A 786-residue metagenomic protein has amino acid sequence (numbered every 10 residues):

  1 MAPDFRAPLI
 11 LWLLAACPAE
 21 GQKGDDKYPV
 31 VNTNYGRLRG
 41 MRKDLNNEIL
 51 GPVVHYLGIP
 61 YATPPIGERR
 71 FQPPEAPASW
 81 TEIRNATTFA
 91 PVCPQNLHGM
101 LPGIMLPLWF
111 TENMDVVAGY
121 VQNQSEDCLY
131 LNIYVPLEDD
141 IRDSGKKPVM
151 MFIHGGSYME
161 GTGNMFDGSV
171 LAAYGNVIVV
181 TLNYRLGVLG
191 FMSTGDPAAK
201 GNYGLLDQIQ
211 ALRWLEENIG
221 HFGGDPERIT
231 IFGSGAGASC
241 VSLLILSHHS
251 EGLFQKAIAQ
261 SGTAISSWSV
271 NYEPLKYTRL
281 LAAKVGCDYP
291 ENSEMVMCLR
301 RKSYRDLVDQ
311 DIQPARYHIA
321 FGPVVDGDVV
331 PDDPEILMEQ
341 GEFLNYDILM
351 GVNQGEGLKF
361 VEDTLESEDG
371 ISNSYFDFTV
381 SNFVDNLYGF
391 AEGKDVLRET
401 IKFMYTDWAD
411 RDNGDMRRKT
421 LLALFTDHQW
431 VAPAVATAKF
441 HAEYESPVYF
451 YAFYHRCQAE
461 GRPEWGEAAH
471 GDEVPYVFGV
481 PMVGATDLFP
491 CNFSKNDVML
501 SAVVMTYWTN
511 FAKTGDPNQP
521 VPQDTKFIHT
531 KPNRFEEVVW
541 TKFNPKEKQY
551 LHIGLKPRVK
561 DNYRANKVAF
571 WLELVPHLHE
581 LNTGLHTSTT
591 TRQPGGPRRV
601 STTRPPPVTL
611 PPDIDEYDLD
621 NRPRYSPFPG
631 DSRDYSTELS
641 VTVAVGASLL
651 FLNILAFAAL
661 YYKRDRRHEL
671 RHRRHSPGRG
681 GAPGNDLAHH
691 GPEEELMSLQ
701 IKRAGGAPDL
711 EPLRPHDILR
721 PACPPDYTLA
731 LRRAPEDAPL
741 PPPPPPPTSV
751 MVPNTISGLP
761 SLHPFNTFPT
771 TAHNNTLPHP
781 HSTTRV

Functional and structural regions predicted by a protein language model:
A2-C17, A118-N292, V296, D328-P331 (+2 more regions): Serine-hydrolase-like catalytic core of hydrolytic proteins
A2-P8, W12-L205, P226, G484-V504 (+8 more regions): Non-catalytic accessory segments of hydrolases
L215, S640-R667: Single-pass type I membrane-protein transmembrane alpha-helix
A264, C298-R301, R305-V498, Y507 (+3 more regions): Substrate-gating cap/lid region and adjacent catalytic-acid/histidine neighborhood within extracellular/lumenal
L422-A423, V431-P623: Mobile gating loops/cap/lid regions near enzyme active sites that modulate substrate access
I614-S640, G646-S648: Extracellular Ser/Thr-rich, low-complexity/disordered mucin-like segments
S626-S636, A658-E693: Membrane-proximal cytoplasmic juxtamembrane segment of single-pass cell-surface glycoproteins
P627, R732-V786: Intrinsically disordered, low-complexity C-terminal regions of metazoan proteins
